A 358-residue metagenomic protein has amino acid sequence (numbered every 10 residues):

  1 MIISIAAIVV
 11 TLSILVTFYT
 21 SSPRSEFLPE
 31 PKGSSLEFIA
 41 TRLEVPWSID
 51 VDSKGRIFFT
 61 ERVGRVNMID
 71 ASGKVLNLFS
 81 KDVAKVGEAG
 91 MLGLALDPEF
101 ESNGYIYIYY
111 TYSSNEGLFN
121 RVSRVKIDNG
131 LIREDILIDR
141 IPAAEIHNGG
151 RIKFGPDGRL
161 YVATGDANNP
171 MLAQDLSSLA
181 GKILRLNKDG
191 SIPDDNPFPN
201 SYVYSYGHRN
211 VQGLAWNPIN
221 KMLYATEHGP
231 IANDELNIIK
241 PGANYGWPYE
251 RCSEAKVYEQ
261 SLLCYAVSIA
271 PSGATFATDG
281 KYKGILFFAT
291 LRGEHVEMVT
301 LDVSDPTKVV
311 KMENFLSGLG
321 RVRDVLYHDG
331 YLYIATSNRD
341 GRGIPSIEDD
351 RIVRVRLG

Functional and structural regions predicted by a protein language model:
R24-P29, A89-M91, E99-E101, A167-E313 (+2 more regions): Beta-propeller domain segments
F38-E44, F79-V86, L137-A144, Y202-G207 (+2 more regions): Surface loop/turn motifs at the tips and blade-to-blade linkers of beta-strand repeat domains
F38-G64, A270-T275: Beta-strand-rich domains and repeat architectures in extracellular enzymes and scaffolds, especially beta-propellers
W47-D50, A95, K153, A215 (+2 more regions): Conserved beta-strand position repeated across blades of beta-propeller domains
R56, R65, Y105, R159-Y161 (+3 more regions): Generic structural signal for coil-to-beta-strand starts
F58-F79: Beta-propeller domains
K74-P98: Blade-loop segments of beta-propeller domains
F119-K153: Asp-box/WD-like beta-propeller blade repeats and closely related beta-sheet repeat scaffolds
